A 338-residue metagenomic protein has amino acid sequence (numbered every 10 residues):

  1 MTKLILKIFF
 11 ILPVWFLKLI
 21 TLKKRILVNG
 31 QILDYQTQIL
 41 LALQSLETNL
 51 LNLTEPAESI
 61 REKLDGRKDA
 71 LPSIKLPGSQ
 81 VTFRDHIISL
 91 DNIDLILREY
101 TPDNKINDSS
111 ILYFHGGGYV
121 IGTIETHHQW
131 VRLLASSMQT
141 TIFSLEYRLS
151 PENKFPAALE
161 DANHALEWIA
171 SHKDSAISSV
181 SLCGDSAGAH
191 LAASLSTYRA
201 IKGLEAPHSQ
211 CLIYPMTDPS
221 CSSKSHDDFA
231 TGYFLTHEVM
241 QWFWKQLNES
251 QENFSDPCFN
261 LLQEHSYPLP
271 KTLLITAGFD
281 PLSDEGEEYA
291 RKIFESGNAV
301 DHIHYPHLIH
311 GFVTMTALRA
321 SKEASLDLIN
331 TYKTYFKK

Functional and structural regions predicted by a protein language model:
M1-P102, K338: A glycine/proline-hinged amphipathic helix-loop "lid/cap" segment that gates access to hydrophobic ligand pockets
L4-W15, R84-K338: Alpha/beta-hydrolase superfamily serine-hydrolase fold, recognizing
